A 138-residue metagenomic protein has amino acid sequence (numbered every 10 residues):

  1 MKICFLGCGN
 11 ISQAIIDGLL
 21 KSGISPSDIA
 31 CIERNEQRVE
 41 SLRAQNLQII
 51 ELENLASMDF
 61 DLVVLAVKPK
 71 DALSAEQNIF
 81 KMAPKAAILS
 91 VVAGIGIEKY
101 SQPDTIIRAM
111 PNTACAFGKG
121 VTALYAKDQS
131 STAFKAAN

Functional and structural regions predicted by a protein language model:
M1-L52, K119: NAD(P)+-binding Rossmann beta1-loop-alpha1 motif at the extreme N-terminus of oxidoreductases
K2, S27-D28, A87, T105 (+1 more regions): Residues at the starts of beta-strands that form the adenosine-phosphate
A14, S74, T132: Residues that form or flank phosphate/diphosphate-binding pockets in enzymes that use nucleotide phosphates
D28, R38, D71, A133-F134: Single-residue recognition of alpha-helix capping/boundary positions
E36-S41, E98-K99, S130-A133: Short, charged/polar "capping" segments at the starts of alpha-helices and the immediately preceding loops
Q45, L52-L124: Rossmann-like NAD(P)(H) cofactor-binding subdomain of soluble oxidoreductases
N78-I79, F134-N138: Short amphipathic alpha-helices in soluble, non-transmembrane regions that often serve as interface/regulatory elements
A126-D128: Short beta-strand-to-loop capping motifs
